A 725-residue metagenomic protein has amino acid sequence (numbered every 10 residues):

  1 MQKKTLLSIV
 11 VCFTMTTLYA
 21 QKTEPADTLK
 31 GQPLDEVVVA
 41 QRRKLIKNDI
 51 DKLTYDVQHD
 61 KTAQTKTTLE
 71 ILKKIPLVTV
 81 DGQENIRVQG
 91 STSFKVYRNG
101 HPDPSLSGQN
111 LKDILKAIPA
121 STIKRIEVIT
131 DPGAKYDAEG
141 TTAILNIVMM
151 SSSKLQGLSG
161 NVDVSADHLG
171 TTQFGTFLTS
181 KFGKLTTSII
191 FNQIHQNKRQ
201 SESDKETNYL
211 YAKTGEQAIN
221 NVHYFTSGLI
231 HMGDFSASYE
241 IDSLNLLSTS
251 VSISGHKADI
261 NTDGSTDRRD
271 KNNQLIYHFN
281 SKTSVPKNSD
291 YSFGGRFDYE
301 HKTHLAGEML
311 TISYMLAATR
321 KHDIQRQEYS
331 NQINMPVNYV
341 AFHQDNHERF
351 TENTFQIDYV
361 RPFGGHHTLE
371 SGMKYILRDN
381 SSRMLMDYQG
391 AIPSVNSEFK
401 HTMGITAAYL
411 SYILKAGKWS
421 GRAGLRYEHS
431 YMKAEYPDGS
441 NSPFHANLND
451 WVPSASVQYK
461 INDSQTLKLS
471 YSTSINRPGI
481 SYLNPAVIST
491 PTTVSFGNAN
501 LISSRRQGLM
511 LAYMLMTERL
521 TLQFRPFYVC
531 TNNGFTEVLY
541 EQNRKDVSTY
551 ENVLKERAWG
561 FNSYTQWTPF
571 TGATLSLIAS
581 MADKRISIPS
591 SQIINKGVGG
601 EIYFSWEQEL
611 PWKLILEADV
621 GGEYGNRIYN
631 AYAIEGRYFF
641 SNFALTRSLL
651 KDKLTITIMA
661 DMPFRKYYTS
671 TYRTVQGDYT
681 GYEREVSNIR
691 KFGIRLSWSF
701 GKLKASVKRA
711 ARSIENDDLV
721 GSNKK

Functional and structural regions predicted by a protein language model:
K22-K61, D81-Q83, Q89-S93, I129-D131: Short, acidic, small-residue-rich periplasmic hinge/interaction motif at the N-terminus of Gram-negative outer-membrane
T68, K74, P102-T130: Short acidic/polar hinge/loop motifs at secondary-structure boundaries that mediate gating or recognition
T68-I71, L111-I114, V128, G140-D163 (+1 more regions): N-terminal periplasmic accessory domains that precede and gate Gram-negative outer-membrane beta-barrel machines
L69-D103: Extracytoplasmic beta-strand/coil segments of soluble accessory domains associated with Gram-negative outer-membrane
N146-V162, S201, K205, I219 (+9 more regions): Surface-exposed extracellular loop regions of Gram-negative outer-membrane beta-barrel proteins
G170-N197, T214-T262, S292-F293, H301 (+1 more regions): Transmembrane beta-barrel wall of Gram-negative outer-membrane proteins
H343, E352-Q356, V395-S397, I405 (+6 more regions): Outer membrane beta-barrel strand-and-loop segments of large Gram-negative receptors, especially TonB-dependent
Y431-K433, D463-L509, Y528-K545, P663-G677: Surface-exposed extracellular loop regions of Gram-negative outer-membrane beta-barrel proteins, predominantly
